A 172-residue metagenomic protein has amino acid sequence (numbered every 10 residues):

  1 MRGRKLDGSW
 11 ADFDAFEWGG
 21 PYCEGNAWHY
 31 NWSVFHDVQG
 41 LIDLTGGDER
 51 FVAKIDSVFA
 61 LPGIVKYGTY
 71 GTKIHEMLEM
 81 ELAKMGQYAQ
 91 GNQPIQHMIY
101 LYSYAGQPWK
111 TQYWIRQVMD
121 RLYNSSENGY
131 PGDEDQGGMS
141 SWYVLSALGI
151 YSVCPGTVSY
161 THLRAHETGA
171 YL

Functional and structural regions predicted by a protein language model:
M1-Q93, E134: Catalytic cores of carbohydrate-active enzymes
V34-G46, H97-G106, L145-I150: Well-ordered alpha-helical scaffold segments within catalytic/enzyme domains
I42-A53, S103-I115, P155: Structural helix-adjacent loops and short alpha-helical linkers that scaffold large soluble proteins
T69-T72, H97, P108-R121: A glycine- and small/hydrophobic-rich beta-loop-beta segment that serves as a flexible "lid/hinge" or phosphate-binding
Q107-V118, D135-Y160: Catalytic cores of secreted or luminal carbohydrate-active enzymes
E127-P131: Acidic, glycine-enriched catalytic cores built around paired aspartates
T161-T168: Conserved small/polar residues in nucleotide/adenosyl-binding loops
